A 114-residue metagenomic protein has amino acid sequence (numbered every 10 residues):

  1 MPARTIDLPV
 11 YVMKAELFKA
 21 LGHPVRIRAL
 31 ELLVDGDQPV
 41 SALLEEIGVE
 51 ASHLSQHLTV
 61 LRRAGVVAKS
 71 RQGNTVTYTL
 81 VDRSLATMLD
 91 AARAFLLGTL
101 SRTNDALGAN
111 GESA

Functional and structural regions predicted by a protein language model:
M1-P9, M13, L85-A114: Amphipathic alpha-helical dimerization/coiled-coil segments that flank or bridge DNA-binding/regulatory modules
I6-H53, Q72-S84: N-terminal helix-turn-helix DNA-binding core of bacterial DNA-binding proteins
D37-Q38, R62, R93-L96: Residue-level detector of secondary-structure transition/capping positions
E45, Q56, R62-R63: Alpha-helical residues within the helix-turn-helix
S52-S55, E112-S113: Compositionally biased, low-hydrophobicity segments enriched in charged and small polar residues
S70-G73, A109: Unusually extended, aromatic-enriched hydrophobic runs near protein termini
